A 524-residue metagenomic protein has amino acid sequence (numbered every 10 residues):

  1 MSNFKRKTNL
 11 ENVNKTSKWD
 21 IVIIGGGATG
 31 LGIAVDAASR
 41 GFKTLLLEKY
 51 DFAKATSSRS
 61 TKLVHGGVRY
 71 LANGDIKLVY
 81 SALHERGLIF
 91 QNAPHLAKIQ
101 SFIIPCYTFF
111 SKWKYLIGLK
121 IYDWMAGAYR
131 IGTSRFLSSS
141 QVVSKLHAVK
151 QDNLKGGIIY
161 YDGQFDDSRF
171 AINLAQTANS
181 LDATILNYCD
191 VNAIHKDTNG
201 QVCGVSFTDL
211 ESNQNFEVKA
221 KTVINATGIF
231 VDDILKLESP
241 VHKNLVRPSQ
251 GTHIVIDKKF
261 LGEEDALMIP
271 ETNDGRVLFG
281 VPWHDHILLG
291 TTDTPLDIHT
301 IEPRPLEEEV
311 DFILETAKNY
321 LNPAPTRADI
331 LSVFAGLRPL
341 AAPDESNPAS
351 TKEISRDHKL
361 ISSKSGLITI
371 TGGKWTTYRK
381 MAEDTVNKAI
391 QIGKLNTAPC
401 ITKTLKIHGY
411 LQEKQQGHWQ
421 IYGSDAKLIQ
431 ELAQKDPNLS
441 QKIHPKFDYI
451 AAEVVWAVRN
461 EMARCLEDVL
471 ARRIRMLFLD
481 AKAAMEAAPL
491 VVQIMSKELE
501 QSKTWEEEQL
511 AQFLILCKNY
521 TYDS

Functional and structural regions predicted by a protein language model:
M1-I21, D36-R40: Extreme N-terminal leader/targeting segments of oxidoreductases
S17-W19, S212-T222: Core beta-strand elements of the Rossmann-like FAD/NAD(P) dinucleotide-binding domain in flavoenzyme oxidoreductases
K18, V22, Y50, L96 (+10 more regions): C-terminal accessory subdomains/tails of enzymes that are appended
I24, V218-G228: Short hydrophobic core segments
G30: N-terminal Rossmann-fold NAD(P) dinucleotide-binding loop
A38-S58: Glycine-rich FAD pyrophosphate-binding loop
K62-K145, L278, K414-Q415: Dinucleotide-binding Rossmann-like beta1-alpha1 core, especially the glycine-rich loop that anchors the ADP
N187-C203: A conserved short coil-to-beta-strand element within the FAD-binding core of flavoproteins
